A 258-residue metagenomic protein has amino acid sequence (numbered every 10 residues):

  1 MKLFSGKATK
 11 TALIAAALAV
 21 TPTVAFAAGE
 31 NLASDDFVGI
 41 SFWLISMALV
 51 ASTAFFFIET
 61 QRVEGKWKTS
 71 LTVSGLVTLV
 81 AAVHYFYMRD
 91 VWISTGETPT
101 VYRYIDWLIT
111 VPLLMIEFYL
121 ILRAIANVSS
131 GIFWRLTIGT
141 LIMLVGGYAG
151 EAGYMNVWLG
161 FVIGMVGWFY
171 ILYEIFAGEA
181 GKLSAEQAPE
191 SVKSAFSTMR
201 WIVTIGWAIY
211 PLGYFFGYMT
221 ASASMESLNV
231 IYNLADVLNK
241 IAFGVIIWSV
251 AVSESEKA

Functional and structural regions predicted by a protein language model:
M1-A27: N-terminal secretory/membrane targeting signals
F4-A8, A19, Y104, V203 (+1 more regions): Residues at the start of alpha-helices and the adjacent loop-to-helix junctions
F26-R103, I116-A258: Polytopic alpha-helical membrane-helix bundles and their juxtamembrane interface segments in multi-pass membrane
